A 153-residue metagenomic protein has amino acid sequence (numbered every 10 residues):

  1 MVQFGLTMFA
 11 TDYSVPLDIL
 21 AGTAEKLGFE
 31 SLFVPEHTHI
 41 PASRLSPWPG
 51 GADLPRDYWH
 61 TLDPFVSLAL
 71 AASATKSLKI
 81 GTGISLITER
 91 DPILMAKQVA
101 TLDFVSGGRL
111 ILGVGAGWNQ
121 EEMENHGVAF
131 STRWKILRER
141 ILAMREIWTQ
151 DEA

Functional and structural regions predicted by a protein language model:
M1-A74: N-terminal beta1-alpha1-beta2 module of alpha/beta enzyme domains
V2-V15, L45, L86-A153: Flexible, glycine-rich active-site loops centered on histidine and acidic residues that chelate a metal or position
E25-K26, L68-S77, V99, D103-L110: Acidic (Asp/Glu)-rich catalytic clusters
L32, I80, L110-L112: Hydrophobic residues within beta-strands of alpha/beta enzymes
R44, P55-T61, A74, I80 (+2 more regions): Glycine-rich, flexible loop/turn motifs
F65-S73, K79-T88: Structural motif corresponding to the early beta-alpha repeats
